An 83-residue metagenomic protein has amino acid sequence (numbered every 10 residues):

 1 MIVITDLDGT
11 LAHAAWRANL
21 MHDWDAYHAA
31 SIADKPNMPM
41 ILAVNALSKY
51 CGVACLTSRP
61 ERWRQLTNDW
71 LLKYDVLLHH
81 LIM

Functional and structural regions predicted by a protein language model:
M1-M83: Alpha-helical substrate-recognition element adjacent to the catalytic core
